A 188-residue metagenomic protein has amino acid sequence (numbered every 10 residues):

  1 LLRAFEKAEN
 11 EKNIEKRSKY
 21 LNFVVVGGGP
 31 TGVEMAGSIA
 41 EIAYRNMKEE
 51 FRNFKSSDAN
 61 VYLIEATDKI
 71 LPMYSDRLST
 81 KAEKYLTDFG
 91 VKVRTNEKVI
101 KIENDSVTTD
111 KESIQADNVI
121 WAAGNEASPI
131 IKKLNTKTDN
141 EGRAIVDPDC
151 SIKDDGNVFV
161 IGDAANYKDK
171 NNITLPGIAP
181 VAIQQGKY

Functional and structural regions predicted by a protein language model:
L1-K12, D105-T108, S113-K187: FAD-site-proximal beta/loop scaffold in flavoenzymes
L1-T31, I39-R45: Glycine-rich dinucleotide-binding loop and its adjacent helix/turn
E15, N53-F54, C150: Short secondary-structure boundary/capping segments
K19-F23, S38-E97: Rossmann-like dinucleotide-binding cores of NAD(P)H-dependent redox enzymes
V26, V33, I64, I161-G162: Active-site flanking residues adjacent to catalytic metal/cofactor-binding acidic residues
G32, I70, E126-A127: Glycine-rich nucleotide phosphate-binding loop and flanking beta-alpha elements of Rossmann-like dinucleotide-binding
M35-I39, G186: Hydrophobic alpha-helical segments that mediate membrane insertion or helix-helix packing
T95-E97, E103, G162: Short loop/edge segments at beta-strand edges and connector loops that shape dinucleotide/nucleotide cofactor-binding
